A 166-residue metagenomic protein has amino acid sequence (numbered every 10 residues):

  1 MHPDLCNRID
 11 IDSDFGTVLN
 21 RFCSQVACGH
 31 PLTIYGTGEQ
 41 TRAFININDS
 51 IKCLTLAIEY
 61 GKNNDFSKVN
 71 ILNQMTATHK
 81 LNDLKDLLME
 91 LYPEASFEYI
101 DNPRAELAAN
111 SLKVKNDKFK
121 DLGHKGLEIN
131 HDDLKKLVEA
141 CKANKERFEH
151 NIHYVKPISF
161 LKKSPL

Functional and structural regions predicted by a protein language model:
M1, N20, V26: Oxidoreductase cofactor-interface core, primarily capturing Rossmann-like NAD(P)-dependent enzymes
M1-T17: Flexible, glycine-rich beta-alpha linker
S24-L166: C-terminal substrate-binding subdomain of Rossmann-fold SDR/epimerase-dehydratase oxidoreductases
